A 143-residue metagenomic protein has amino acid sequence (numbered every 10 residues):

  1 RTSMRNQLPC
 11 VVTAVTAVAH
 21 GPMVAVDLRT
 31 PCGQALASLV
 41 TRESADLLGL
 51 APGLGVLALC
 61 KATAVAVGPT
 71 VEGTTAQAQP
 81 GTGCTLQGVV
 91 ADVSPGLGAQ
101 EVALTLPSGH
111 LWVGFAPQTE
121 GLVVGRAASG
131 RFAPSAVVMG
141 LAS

Functional and structural regions predicted by a protein language model:
R1-P9, A14-T16, Q34-A35, L39-G98 (+2 more regions): Glycine/charge-rich catalytic "coupling/switch" loops of P-loop NTPases
A19-D27, P95-A103: Short aromatic-glycine-enriched beta-strand elements
V26-L36, L104-W112: Short solvent-exposed strand/turn elements
